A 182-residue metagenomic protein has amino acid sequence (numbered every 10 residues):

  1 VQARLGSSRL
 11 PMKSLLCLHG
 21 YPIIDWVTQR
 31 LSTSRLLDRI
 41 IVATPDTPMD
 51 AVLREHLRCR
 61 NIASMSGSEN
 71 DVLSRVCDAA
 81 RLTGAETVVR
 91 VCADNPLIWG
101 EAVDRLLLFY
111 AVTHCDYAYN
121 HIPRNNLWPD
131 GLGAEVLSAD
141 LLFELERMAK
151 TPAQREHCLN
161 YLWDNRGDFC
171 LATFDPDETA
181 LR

Functional and structural regions predicted by a protein language model:
Q2-T44, M49: N-terminal glycine-rich phosphate-binding loop and ensuing alpha1 helix
M49-R58: Acidic helix N-cap motif at the loop->helix transition within catalytic regions of sugar-transfer enzymes
R58-N70: Conserved donor nucleotide-binding strand/loop of the catalytic core
N70, N95-L97: Acidic metal-phosphate-binding loop of nucleotide-sugar-dependent transferases
T83, L97-L127: Conserved donor-nucleotide/metal-binding helix-loop-beta segment in metal-dependent transferases, i.e., the alpha-helix
V88-V89: Short aromatic/hydrophobic "clamp" motif used to bind/position activated sugar donors
G131-L137: Short glycine- and hydrophobic/aromatic-rich loop-to-beta-strand nucleating segment in the catalytic cores
L137-R182: Active-site oxyanion/phosphate-handling segment shared across diverse enzymes
